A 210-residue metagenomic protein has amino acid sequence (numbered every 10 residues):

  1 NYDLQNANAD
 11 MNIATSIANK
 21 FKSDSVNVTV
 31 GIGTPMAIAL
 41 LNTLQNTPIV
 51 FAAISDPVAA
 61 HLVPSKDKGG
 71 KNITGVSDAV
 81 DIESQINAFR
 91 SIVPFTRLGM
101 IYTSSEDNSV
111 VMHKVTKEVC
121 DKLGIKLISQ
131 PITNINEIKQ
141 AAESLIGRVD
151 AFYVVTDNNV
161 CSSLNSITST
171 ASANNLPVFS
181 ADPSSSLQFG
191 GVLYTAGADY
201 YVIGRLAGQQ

Functional and structural regions predicted by a protein language model:
N1-Q210: Short hydrophobic alpha-helices and adjacent helix-cap/hinge residues
